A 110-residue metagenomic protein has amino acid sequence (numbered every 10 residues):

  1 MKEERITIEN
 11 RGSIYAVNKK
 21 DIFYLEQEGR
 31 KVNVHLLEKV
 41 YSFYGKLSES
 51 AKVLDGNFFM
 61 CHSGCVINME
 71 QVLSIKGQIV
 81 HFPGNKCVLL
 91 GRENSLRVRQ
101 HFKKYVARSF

Functional and structural regions predicted by a protein language model:
M1-F110: Basic, polyanion-interacting recognition surfaces, primarily in bacterial LytTR/OmpR-type DNA-binding effector domains
